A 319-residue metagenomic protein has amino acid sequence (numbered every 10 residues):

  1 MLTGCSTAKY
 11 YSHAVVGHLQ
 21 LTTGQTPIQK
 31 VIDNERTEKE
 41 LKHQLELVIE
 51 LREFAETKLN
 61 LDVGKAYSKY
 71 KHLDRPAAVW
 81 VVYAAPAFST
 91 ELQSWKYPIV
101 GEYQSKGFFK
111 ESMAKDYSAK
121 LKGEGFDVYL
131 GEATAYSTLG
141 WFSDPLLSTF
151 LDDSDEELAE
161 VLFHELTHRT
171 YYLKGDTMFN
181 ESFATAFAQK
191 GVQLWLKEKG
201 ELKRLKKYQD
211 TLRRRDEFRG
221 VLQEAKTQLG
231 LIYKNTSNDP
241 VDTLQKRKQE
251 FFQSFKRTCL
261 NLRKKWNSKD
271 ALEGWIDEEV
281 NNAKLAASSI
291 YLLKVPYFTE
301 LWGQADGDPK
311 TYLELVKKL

Functional and structural regions predicted by a protein language model:
G4-T26: Bacterial Sec signal peptide processing site at the extreme N-terminus
Y10-V15, D210-E217, E279-A286: A ubiquitous short alpha-helical element
H18-A55: Amphipathic alpha-helical packing elements
D33-T37, E50-N60, T167-Y171, A188-G200 (+4 more regions): Sec-exported extracytoplasmic/periplasmic mature domains
L41-K42, L51, D62-V81, Q93 (+4 more regions): A well-structured
K42-L45, I49, A114-S118, A159-H164 (+7 more regions): Extracytoplasmic/secreted envelope proteins and their assembly/folding machinery, especially bacterial periplasmic
E50-R215: Acidic/His-rich structured neighborhood in mature extracellular/periplasmic domains
G220-L319: Pan-zinc metallopeptidase signature
